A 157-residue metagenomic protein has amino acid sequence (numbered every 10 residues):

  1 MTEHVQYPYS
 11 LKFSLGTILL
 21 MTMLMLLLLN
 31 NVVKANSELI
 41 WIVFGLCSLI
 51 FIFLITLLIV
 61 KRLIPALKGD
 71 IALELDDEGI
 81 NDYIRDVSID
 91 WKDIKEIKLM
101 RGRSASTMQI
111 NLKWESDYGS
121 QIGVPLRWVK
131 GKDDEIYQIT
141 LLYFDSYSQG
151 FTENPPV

Functional and structural regions predicted by a protein language model:
M1-L39: N-terminal membrane-targeting/pre-transmembrane regions
E3-Y7, I89, I122-L126: Generic detection of short hydrophobic beta-strand segments and adjacent strand-loop junctions
I18-M25, S48-I59: Hydrophobic alpha-helical transmembrane segments of multipass integral membrane proteins
A35-I40, I64, R103-T107: Interfacial non-cytosolic loop connecting adjacent transmembrane helices
N36-I50: Hydrophobic alpha-helical transmembrane segments
T56-W91: Conserved beta-hairpin
D82-E115: Acidic, Ser/Thr-rich low-complexity segments on the non-lumenal side of membrane proteins
M108-V157: A membrane-cytosol interface segment of integral membrane proteins
